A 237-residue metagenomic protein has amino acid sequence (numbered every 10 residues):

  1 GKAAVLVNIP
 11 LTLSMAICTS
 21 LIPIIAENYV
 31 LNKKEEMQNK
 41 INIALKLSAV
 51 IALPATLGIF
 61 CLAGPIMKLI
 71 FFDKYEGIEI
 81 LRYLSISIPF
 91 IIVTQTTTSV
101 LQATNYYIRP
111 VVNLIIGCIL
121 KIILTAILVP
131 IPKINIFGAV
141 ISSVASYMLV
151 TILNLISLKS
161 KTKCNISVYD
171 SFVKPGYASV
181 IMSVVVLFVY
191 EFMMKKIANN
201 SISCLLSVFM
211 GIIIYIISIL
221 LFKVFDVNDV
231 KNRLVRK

Functional and structural regions predicted by a protein language model:
K2-V93, S99-V100, N105-Y107: Specific pore-lining/lateral-gate transmembrane helices of multi-pass inner-membrane transport and insertion machines
N8-A16, A52-L57, L84-I92, L114-C118 (+6 more regions): Residue-level hotspots within the lipid-embedded alpha helices of multi-pass solute transporters
E35, T104, S160-D170, I197-A198: Membrane-interface helix-boundary motifs at transmembrane edges
K40, L45-F60, L69, I136-T162 (+1 more regions): Short alpha-helical transmembrane segments in multi-pass integral membrane proteins
E79-I80, N135-A139, S167, S171-P175 (+2 more regions): Residue-level signature of transmembrane alpha-helical entry/exit and packing/kink sites in multi-pass membrane
E79-N105, R109-V129, I136-K159, S207 (+1 more regions): Short runs within selected transmembrane alpha-helices of multi-pass transporters and secretion channels
I122-A126, S179-K195: Hydrophobic alpha-helical transmembrane segments in multi-pass integral membrane proteins
L187-K237: Membrane-proximal transmembrane or re-entrant/amphipathic helices at the cytosolic face
